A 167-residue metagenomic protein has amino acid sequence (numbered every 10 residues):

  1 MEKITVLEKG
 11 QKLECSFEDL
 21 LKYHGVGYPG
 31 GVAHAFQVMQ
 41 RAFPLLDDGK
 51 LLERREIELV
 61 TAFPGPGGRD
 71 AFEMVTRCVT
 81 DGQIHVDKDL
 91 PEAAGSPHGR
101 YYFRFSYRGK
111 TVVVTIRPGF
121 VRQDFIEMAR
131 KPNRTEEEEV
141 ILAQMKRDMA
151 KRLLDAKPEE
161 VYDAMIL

Functional and structural regions predicted by a protein language model:
M1-Y28, V32-L167: Non-transmembrane, aqueous-exposed alpha-helical and coiled segments at domain scale
